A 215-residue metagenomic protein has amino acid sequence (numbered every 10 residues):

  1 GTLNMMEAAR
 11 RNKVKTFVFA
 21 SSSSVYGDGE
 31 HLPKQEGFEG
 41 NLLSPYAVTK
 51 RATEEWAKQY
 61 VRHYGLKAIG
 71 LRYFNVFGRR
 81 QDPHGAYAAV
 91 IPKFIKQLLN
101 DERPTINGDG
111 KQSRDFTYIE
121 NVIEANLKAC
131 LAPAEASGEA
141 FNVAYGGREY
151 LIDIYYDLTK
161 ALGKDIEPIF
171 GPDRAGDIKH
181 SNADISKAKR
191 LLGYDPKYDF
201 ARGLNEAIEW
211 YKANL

Functional and structural regions predicted by a protein language model:
G1-V76, C130, Y198, E206 (+1 more regions): N-terminal Rossmann-like NAD(P)+-binding domain of SDR-like oxidoreductases, especially those catalyzing
N4, Q81-D82, Q112-R114: Heptad-repeat alpha-helical coiled-coil signaling segments
R10, D28-E30, R80, F116 (+1 more regions): Short glycine-/acidic-enriched loop or helix-start segments at secondary-structure transitions that form or flank
V25-Y26, V76-G78, V90, V122: Conserved sequence/active-site signature of Rossmann-fold short-chain dehydrogenase/reductase
F38, L42-E54, G85-P92, D115-F116 (+1 more regions): Short-chain dehydrogenase/reductase
A52, W56, Y60, V90 (+3 more regions): Hydrophobic alpha-helix immediately C-terminal to the catalytic Tyr-X-X-X-Lys motif of short-chain
L98-L215: C-terminal substrate-binding subdomain of Rossmann-fold SDR/epimerase-dehydratase oxidoreductases
